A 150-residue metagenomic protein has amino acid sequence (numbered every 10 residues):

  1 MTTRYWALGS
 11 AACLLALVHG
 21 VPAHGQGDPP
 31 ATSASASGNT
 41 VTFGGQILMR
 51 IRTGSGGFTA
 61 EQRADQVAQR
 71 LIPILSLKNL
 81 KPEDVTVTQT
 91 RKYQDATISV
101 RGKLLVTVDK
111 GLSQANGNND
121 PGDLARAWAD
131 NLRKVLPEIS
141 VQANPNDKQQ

Functional and structural regions predicted by a protein language model:
M1-S10: Bacterial N-terminal signal peptides that target proteins for export
R4, P22-Q150: N-terminal targeting peptides and non-cytosolic leader segments immediately upstream of the first transmembrane helix
A12-L14: Core hydrophobic alpha-helical transmembrane segments of single-pass membrane proteins
A16-P22: C-terminal segment of classical bacterial N-terminal signal peptides
